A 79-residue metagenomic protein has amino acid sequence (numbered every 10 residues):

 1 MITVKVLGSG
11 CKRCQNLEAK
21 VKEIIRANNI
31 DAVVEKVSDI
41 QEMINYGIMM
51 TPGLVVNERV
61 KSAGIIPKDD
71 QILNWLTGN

Functional and structural regions predicted by a protein language model:
M1-E23: Local sequence-structure signature of Cys/Sec-based thiol-disulfide redox active-site neighborhoods
S9, D39, R59: Short, ordered loop/turn segments at secondary-structure junctions
Q15-E18, I48, I66-D69: Conserved strand-to-helix beginnings and helix N-cap segments that scaffold or border functional pockets
I25-I30: Short helix-capping segments at alpha-helix termini
D31-I40: Thiol-based oxidoreductase modules, predominantly thioredoxin-like and allied folds used for disulfide exchange
G47-V55: Structural micro-motif
E58-N79: Non-catalytic, surface beta->alpha helical segment in thiol-disulfide oxidoreductase systems
